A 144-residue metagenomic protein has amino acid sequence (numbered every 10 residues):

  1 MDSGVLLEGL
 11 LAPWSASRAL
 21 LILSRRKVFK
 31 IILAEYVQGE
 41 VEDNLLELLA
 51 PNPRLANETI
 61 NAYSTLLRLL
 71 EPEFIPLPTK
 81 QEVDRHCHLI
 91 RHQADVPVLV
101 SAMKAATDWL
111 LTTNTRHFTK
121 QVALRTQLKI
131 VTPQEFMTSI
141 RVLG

Functional and structural regions predicted by a protein language model:
M1-L33: Short, well-structured N-terminal submotif of metal-dependent ribonuclease cores
D2, D95, N114: Acidic active-site catalytic centers that drive phospho-/nucleotidyl reactions and related ester hydrolyses
L6, V37, V98, R116-F118 (+1 more regions): Alpha-helix capping/helix-boundary segments
L10-L11, L45, V122: Short, flexible helix/strand-to-coil boundary loops that buttress conserved ligand/catalytic motifs in alpha/beta
L23-D84: PIN-domain endoribonuclease scaffold, especially VapC-family toxins
E71-L110: Active-site neighborhoods of divalent-metal-dependent phosphate/nucleic-acid chemistry enzymes
M103, D108-W109, T115-G144: Acidic, PIN/NYN-like endoribonuclease modules and their adjacent C-terminal/linker elements
